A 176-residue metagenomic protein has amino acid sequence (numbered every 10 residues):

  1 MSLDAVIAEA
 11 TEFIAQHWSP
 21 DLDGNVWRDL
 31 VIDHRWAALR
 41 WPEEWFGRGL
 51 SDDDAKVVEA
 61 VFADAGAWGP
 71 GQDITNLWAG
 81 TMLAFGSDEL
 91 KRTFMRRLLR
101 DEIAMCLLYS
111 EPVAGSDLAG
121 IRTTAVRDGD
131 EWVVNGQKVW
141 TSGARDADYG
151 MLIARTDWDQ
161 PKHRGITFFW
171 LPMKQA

Functional and structural regions predicted by a protein language model:
M1-D73, G80-F85, E89-R100: Amphipathic, small/basic residue-rich leader segments at the start of a protein or domain
E44, S110-A114, V139-W140: Short, solvent-exposed loop/turn elements at beta->coil junctions and helix N-caps that rim active or binding pockets
D101-Y109: A short, Trp-centered hydrophobic/proline-enriched beta-strand micro-motif
V113-I121: Active-site-adjacent elements of ketosynthase-type condensing enzymes
T123-V126: A structural signal for short hydrophobic beta-strand segments in well-ordered beta-sheet cores
N135-A176: A short core secondary-structure module
